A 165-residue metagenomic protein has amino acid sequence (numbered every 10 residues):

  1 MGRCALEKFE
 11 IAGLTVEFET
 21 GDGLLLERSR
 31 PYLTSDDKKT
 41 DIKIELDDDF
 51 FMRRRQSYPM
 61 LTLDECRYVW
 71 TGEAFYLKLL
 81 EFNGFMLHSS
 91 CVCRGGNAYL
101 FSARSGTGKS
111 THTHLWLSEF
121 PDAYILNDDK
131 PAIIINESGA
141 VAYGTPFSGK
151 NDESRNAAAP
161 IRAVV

Functional and structural regions predicted by a protein language model:
M1-S105, L115-L126, A132-V165: A noncatalytic interaction/capping subdomain that flanks phosphate/NTP-handling catalytic cores
K109: Conserved lysine of the Walker
H112: Hydrophobic positions on the alpha1 helix immediately C-terminal to the Walker A/P-loop
